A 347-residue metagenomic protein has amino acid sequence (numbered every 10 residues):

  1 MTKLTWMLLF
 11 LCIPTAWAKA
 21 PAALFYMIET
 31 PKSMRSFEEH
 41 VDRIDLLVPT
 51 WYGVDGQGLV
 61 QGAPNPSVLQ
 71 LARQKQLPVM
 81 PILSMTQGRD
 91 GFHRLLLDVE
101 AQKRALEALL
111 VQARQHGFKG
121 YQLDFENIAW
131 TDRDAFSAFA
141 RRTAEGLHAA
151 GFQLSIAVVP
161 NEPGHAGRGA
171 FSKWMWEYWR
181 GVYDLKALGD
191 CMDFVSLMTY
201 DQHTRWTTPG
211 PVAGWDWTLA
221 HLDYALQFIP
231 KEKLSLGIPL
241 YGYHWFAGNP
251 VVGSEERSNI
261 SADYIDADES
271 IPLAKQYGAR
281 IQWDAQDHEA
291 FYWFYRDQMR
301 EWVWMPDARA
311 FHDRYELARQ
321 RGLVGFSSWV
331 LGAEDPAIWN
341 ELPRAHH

Functional and structural regions predicted by a protein language model:
L9-A18: Hydrophobic h-region of N-terminal signal peptides that target proteins for export in Gram-negative bacteria
K19-A108: Glycan-recognition patch characteristic of GH18 chitinases/ENGases and related GlcNAc/peptidoglycan-binding proteins
Y26-M27, W51, P81-M85, F125-N127 (+4 more regions): A cross-domain feature marking catalytic cores of carbohydrate-active enzymes and several ubiquitous metabolic/repair
I28-V41, V99-R114, W176-K186, P306-L317: Short, acidic/polar
L47, L123, V195, L236 (+2 more regions): Conserved, mostly hydrophobic/aromatic
Q87-H116, G164-R180, Y200: Active-site-adjacent "subsite" loops/lids of carbohydrate-active enzymes
A129-L273: Substrate-binding surface in catalytic domains of secreted glycosidases
L240-E316, I338, H346-H347: Glycan-binding loop/region signatures in secreted carbohydrate-active enzymes
